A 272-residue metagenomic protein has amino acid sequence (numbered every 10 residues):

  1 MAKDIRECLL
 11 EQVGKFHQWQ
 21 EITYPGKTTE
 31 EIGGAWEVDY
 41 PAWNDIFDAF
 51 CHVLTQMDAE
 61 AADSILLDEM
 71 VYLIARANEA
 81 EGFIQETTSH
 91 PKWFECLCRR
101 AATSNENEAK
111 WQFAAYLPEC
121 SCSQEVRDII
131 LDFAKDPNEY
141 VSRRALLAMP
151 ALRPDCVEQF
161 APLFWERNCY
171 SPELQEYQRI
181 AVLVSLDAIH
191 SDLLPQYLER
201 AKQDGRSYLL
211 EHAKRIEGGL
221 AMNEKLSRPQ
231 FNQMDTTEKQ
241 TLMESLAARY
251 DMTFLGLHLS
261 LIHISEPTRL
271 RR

Functional and structural regions predicted by a protein language model:
M1-F47, F231, D235-T236, A247: Extended amphipathic alpha-helical repeat scaffolds
E31-Q56, D68-S89, E108-C122, S142-D155 (+4 more regions): Structural detector for internal amphipathic alpha-helices that build alpha-solenoid repeat scaffolds
M57-D68, S89-T103, C122-K135, P154-N168 (+3 more regions): Amphipathic alpha-helical scaffolding segments comprising HEAT/armadillo-like alpha-solenoid repeats
N105-E106, P137-N138, L174-Q175, G205-R206 (+1 more regions): Short inter-helical turns and helix N-cap capping residues of alpha-solenoid HEAT/ARM repeat scaffolds
S171: Solvent-exposed loop and edge beta-strand segments that line ligand/cofactor-binding and catalytic clefts
S260-R272: Single conserved hydrophobic/aromatic residue that forms the stacking wall/gate of nucleotide- or nucleobase-binding
